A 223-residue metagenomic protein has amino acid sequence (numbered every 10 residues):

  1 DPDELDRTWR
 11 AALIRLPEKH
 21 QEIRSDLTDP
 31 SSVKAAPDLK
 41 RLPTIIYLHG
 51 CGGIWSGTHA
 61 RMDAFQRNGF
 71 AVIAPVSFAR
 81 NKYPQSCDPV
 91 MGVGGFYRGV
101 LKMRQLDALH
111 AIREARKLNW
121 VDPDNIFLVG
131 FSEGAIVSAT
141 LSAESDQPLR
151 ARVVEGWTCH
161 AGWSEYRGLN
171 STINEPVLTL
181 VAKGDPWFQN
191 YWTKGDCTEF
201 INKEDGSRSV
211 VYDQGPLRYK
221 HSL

Functional and structural regions predicted by a protein language model:
R7-V121: Serine-hydrolase catalytic machinery in alpha/beta-hydrolase-like enzymes
R41-T44, N68-A71, P123-N125, Q147-A151 (+2 more regions): Loop/turn elements at helix/coil->beta-strand transitions in domains of secreted/extracellular proteins
C51-I54, F78-K82, S132-I136, W157-A161 (+2 more regions): Solvent-exposed loop/turn segments at secondary-structure junctions within structured extracellular/periplasmic domains
G57-A60, P84-S86, T140-L141, S164-E165 (+1 more regions): Short, solvent-exposed loop/turn and secondary-structure capping segments
A74, G130, T179-V181: Hydrophobic residues in well-ordered beta-strands that form the structural core
A111-T172: Primarily recognizes the serine-hydrolase "nucleophile elbow" in alpha/beta-hydrolase and SGNH/GDSL folds
A151-Q214: The feature captures the conserved acid-bearing segment of alpha/beta-hydrolase catalytic domains
G215-L223: Catalytic histidine-centered segment of alpha/beta-hydrolase-like enzymes
